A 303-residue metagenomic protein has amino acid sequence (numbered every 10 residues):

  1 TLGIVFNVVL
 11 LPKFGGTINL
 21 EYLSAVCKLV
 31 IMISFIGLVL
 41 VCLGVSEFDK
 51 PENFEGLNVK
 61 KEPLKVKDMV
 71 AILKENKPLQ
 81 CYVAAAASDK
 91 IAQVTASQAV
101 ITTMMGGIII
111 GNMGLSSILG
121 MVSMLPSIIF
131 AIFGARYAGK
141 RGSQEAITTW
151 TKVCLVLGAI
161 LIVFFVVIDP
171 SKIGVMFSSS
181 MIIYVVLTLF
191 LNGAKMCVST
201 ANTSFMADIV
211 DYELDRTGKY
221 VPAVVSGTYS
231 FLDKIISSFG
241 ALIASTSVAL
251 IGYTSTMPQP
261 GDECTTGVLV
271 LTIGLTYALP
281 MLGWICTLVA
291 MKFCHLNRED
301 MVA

Functional and structural regions predicted by a protein language model:
T1, N112-G114, E213-S230: Loop-to-transmembrane helix entry/capping segments in MFS-fold secondary transporters and related SLC/MFSD carriers
T1-M113, V268-A303: Intracellular loop-helix junctions on the cytosolic face of multi-pass helical membrane proteins
L2-E21, S237-G267: Transmembrane alpha-helix termini and helix-breaking/packing motifs in multi-pass membrane transporters
G111-G120, S180: Juxtamembrane helix-start elements in MFS-like secondary transporters
M124-L125, I235: Short hydrophobic/small-residue motifs within alpha-helical transmembrane segments of multi-pass transporter-like
I129-E145: Helix-to-loop junctions at the C-terminal end of transmembrane segments in multipass secondary transporters
E145-F164: Structural signature of the two symmetry-related core transmembrane helices
I173-S199, F205: Hydrophobic core of transmembrane alpha-helices in multi-pass small-molecule transporters, especially MFS/SLC-type
